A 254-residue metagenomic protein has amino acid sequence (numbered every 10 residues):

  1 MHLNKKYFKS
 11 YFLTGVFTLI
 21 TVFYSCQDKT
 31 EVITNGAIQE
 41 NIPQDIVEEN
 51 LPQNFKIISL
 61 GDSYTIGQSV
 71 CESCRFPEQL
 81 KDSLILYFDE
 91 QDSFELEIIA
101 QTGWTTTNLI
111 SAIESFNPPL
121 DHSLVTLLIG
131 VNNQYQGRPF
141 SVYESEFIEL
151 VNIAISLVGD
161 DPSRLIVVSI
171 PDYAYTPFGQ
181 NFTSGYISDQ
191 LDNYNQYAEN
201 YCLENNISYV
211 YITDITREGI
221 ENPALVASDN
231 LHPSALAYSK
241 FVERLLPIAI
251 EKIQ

Functional and structural regions predicted by a protein language model:
H2-G15: Bacterial N-terminal signal peptides that target proteins for export
V22-S25: C-terminal motif of bacterial Sec signal peptides marking the signal peptidase cleavage site
Q27-K29: Bacterial signal peptide processing site
I33-A100, E114-L120: Serine-esterase "nucleophile elbow" of acetyl-processing enzymes
S69, E97-T105, S141, F182-T183 (+1 more regions): Acidic/histidine-rich helix-loop elements that form or flank divalent-metal/phosphate-binding sites at the catalytic
I110-Q254: Alpha-helical cap/lid subdomain in secreted, periplasmic, or secretory-pathway luminal O-acyl-processing enzymes
